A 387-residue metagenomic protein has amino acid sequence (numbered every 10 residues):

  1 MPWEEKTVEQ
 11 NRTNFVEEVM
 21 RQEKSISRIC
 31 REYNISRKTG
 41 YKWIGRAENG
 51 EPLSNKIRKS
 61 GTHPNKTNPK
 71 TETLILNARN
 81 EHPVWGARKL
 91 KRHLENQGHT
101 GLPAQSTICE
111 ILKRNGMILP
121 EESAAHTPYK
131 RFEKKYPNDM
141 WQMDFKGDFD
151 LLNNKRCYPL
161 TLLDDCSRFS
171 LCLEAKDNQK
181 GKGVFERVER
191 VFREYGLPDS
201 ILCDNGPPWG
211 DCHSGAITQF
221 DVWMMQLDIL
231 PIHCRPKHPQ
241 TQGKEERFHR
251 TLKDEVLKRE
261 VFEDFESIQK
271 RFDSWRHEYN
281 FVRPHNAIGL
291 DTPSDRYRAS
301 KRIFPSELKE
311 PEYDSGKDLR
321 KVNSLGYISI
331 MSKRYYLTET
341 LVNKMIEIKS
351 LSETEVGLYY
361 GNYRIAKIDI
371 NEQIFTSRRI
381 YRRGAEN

Functional and structural regions predicted by a protein language model:
M1-N14, G61-P69: Short, Lys/Arg-enriched anionic-surface-contact patches
K6-K24, E72-E81: Short, amphipathic alpha-helical "recognition" segments used to contact nucleic acids or chromatin
F15, I29-C30, G40-W43, L74-I75 (+14 more regions): Mobile genetic element proteins and their domesticated derivatives, centered on retroelements and DNA transposons
E51-M143, D148, T218, T292-K301: Basic, flexible linker segments flanking DNA-binding modules in nucleic acid-interacting mobile-element proteins
G101, S106, E110-L163, S167-S170 (+5 more regions): Mobile-element integrase/transposase regions, centering on the N-terminal DNA-binding/Zn-coordinating module
R193-H213, R235-K237, Q242, G289-P293: Acidic/histidine-rich, metal-coordinating catalytic segments
F220-P305, E347, L351: Charged alpha-helix within mobile-element recombinases
N280-N387: C-terminal, beta-rich DNA-binding module of retroviral/retroelements integrases
